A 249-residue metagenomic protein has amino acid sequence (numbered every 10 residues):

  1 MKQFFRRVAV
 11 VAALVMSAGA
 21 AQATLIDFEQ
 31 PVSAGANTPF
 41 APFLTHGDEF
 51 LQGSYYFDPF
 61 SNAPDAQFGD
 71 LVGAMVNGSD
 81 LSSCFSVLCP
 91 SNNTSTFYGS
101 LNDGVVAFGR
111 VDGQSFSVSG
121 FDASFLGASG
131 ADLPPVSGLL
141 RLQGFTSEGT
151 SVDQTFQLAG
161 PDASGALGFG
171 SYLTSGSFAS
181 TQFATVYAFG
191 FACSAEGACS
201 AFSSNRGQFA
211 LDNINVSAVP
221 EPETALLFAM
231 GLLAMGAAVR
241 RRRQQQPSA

Functional and structural regions predicted by a protein language model:
K2-A9: Bacterial N-terminal signal peptides that target proteins for export
G19-A23: Sec/Tat signal peptide C-region and signal peptidase I cleavage site
T24-G109, G113: N-terminal targeting leaders for non-cytosolic proteins
I26, Q30-S33, T45-G47, G144-A218: Terminal, low-complexity interaction segments
G113-G120: Extended extracellular/luminal ectodomain segments enriched in beta-structured repeat modules
S124-S137: Extended, low-complexity, turn-rich repeat/linker tracts enriched in Gly/Pro/Ser/Thr and Asp/Glu that occur
E221-V239: A short, hydrophobic C-terminal helix/tail in secreted or cell-surface proteins
A237-A249: C-terminal membrane-anchoring or membrane-association module
